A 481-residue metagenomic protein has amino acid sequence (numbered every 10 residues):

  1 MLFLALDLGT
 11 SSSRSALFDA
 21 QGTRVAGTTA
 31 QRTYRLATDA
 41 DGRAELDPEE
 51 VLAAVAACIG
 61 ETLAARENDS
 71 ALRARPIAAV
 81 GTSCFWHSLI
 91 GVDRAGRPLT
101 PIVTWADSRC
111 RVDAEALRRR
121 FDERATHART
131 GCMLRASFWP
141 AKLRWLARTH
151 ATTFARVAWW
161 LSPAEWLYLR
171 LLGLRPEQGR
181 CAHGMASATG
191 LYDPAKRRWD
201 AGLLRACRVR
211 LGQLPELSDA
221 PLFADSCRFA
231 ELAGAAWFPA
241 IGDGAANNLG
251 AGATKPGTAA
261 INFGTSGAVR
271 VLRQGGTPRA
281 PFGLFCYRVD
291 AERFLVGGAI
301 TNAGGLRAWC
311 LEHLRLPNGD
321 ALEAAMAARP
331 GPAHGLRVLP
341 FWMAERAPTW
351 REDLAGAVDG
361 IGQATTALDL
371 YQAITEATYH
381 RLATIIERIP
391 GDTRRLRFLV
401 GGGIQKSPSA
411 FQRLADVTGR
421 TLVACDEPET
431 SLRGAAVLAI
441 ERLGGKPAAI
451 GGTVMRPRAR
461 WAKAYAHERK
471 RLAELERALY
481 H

Functional and structural regions predicted by a protein language model:
M1-A30, A78-R120, T152, V271-F282 (+1 more regions): Glycine/Thr-rich phosphate-binding loops that ligate phosphate moieties of nucleotide and other phosphorylated ligands
L2, R14, S88, A188 (+3 more regions): Conserved beta-strand and immediately adjacent loop positions that scaffold enzyme active sites
F3-D7, P76-T82, W160, W237-G250 (+3 more regions): Short glycine-aspartate micro-motif
L8-T10, H127-G244, M343: Gly/Ser/Thr-rich active-site cleft segment
F18-D19, I90-D93, L146-R148, L169-L172 (+4 more regions): Short beta-strand-to-turn element immediately C-terminal to the catalytic PLP-Schiff-base lysine in fold type I
T29-A74: N-terminal phosphate-binding loop and adjacent alpha-helix
D41-A44, E123-M133: Short glycine/proline- and acidic residue-enriched helix-loop micro-motifs that form flexible lids or anion-recognition
V55-A78, T149-F154, A201-L211, L382-L396: Phosphate/pyrophosphate-binding loops at sites that engage ATP/ADP/AMP, CoA/4′-phosphopantetheine, polyphosphate
